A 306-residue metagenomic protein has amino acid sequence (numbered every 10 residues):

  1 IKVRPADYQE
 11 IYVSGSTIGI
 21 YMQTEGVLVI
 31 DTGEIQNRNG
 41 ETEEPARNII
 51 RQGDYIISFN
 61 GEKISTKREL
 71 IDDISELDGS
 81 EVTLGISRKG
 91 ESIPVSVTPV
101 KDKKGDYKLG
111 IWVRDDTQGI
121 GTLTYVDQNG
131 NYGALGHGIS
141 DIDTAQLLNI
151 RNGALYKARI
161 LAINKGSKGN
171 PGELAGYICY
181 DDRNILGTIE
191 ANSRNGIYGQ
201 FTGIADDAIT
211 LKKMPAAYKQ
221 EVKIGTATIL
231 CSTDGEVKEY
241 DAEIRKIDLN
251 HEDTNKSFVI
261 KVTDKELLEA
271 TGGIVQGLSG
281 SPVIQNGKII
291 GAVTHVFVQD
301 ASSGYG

Functional and structural regions predicted by a protein language model:
V3-Y8, I18, I71-I111: PDZ-domain C-terminal substructure recognizer with occasional recognition of PDZ-binding tails
G19, Q23-I49: PDZ/PDZ-like groove recognition
D31, E41-T42, I50, R68-D72 (+1 more regions): Cationic-aromatic interfacial patches
E34-I35, D54, E62-K63, R68-I71 (+2 more regions): Active-site-adjacent structural elements in enzyme catalytic domains
E43, V275-L278: Short, small/polar residue-rich loop motifs at catalytic or cofactor-binding pockets
P45-K67, V283-N286, I290-G291, H295: Conserved PDZ fold ligand-binding element
I93-P94, G133, I290-G291: Generic structural signal for well-ordered beta-strand positions
V100-G272, Q276, Q285-N286, T294 (+1 more regions): Serine endopeptidase catalytic core focused on the charge-relay Asp
